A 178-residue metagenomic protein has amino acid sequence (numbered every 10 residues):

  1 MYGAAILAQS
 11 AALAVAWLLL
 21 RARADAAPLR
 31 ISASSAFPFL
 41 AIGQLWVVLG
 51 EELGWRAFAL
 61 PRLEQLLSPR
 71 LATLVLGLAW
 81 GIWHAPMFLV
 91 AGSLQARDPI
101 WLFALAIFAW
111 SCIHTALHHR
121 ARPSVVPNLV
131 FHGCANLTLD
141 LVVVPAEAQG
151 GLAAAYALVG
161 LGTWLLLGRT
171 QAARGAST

Functional and structural regions predicted by a protein language model:
M1-V48, P61, H119, D140-T178: Specific transmembrane helices
Y2-I6, A41, L45, L49 (+5 more regions): Residue-level signature of the transmembrane alpha-helical core of multi-pass small-molecule transporters
I6-A14, L78-M87, H132-V142: Aromatic-anchored segments of alpha-helical transmembrane domains
L7, E51-W55, A79-W83, W110 (+1 more regions): Core segments of transmembrane alpha-helices that mediate helix-helix packing or line hydrophobic substrate/ligand
A12, R56, L60, S111-T115: Interfacial helix-capping/hinge residues at the ends of transmembrane alpha-helices
G50-G77, H119-S124: Membrane-interface helix/loop boundary segments of multi-pass membrane proteins
P86-R97, W101: Interfacial helix-loop-helix junctions of multi-pass membrane proteins
D98-Y156: Functionally important transmembrane alpha-helices
